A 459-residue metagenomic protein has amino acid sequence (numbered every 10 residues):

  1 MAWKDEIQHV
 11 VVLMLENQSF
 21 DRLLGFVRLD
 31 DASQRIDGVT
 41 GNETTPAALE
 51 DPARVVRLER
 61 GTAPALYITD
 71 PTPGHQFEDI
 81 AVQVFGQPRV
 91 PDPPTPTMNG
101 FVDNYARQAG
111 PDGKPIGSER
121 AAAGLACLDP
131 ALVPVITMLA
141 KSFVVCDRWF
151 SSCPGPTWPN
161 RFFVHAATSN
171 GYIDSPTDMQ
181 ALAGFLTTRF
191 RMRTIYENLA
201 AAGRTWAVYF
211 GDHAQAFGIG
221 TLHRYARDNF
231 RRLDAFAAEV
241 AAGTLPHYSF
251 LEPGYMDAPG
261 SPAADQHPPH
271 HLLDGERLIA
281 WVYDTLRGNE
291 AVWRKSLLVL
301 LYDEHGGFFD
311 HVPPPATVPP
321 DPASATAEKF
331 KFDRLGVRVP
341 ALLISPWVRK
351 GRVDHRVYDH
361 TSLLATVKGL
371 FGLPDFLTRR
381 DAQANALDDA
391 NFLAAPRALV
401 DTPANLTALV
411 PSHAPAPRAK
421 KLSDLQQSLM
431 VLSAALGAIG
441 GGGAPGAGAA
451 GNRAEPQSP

Functional and structural regions predicted by a protein language model:
M1-P459: N-terminal pro-sequences and low-complexity stem/linker regions of secreted or lumenal proteins
